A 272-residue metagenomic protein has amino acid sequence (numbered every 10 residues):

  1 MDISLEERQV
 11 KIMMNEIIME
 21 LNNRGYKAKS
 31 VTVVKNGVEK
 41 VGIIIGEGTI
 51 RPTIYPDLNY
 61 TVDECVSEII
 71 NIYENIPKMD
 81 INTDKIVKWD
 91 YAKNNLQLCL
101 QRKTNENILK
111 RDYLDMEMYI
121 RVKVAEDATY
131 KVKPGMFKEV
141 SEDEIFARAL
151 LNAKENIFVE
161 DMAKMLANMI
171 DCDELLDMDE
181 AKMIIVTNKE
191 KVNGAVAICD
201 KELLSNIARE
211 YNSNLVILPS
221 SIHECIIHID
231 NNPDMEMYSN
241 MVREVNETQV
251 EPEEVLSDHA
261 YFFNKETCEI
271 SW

Functional and structural regions predicted by a protein language model:
M1-V34: N-terminal alpha-helical "arm" segments
S4, R8, M136, K191-I198: Generic amphipathic alpha-helical segments used as scaffolds and interaction surfaces in large, multi-domain proteins
L5-M13, T61, C65, S141 (+2 more regions): Short amphipathic alpha-helical segments
M13-G25, I69, Y73, I207-Y211 (+1 more regions): Hydrophobic, Leu/Ile/Phe/Ala-enriched alpha-helical segments that form helix-helix packing faces
R24-V186: Charged, alpha-helical interface segments at or near domain boundaries
K189-W272: C-terminal structured domains
